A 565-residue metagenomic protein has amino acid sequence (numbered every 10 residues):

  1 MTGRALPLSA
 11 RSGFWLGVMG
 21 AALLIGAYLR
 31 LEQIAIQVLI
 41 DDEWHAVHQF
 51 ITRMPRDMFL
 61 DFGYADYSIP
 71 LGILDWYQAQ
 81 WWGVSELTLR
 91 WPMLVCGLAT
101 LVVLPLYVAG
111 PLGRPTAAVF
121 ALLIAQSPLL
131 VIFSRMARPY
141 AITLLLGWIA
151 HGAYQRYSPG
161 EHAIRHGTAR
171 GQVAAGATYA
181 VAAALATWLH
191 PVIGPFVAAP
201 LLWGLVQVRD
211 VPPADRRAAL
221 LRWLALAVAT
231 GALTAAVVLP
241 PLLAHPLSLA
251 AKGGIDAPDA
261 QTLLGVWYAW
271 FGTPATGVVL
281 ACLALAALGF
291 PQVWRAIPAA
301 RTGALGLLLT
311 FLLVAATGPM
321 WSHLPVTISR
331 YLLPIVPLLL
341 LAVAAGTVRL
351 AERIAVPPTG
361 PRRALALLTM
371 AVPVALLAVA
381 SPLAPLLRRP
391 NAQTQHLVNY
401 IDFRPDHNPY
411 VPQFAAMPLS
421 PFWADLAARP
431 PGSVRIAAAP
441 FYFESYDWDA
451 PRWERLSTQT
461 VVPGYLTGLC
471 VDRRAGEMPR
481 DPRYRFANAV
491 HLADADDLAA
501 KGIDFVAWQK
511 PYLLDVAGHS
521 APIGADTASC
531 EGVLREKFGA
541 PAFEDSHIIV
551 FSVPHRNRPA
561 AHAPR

Functional and structural regions predicted by a protein language model:
M1-S12, P159-V173, D210-L220, E352-A364: Membrane-interfacial, low-structure loops and terminal tails that flank and connect transmembrane helices in multi-pass
M1-Y28, A109, I297, A364-A371: Start-transfer (signal-anchor) and selected internal transmembrane alpha helices of multi-pass inner/ER membrane
T2-R4, Q78, A186, L426 (+1 more regions): Hydrophobic C-terminal alpha-helix "anchor/cap" residues
L16, G167-T178, D215-W223, T327-Y331 (+3 more regions): Glycine-rich, flexible loop segments associated with nucleotide phosphate handling
V18, L23-E161, Q172-E352, L377-N399: Membrane-proximal helix-loop-helix interfaces that form the catalytic/acceptor-binding platform of multi-pass membrane
G110-P111, R353, P357, R429 (+1 more regions): Alpha-helix C-cap/termination motif
R362-L386: Internal/C-terminal transmembrane anchor helices
P382-R565: Extracytoplasmic
